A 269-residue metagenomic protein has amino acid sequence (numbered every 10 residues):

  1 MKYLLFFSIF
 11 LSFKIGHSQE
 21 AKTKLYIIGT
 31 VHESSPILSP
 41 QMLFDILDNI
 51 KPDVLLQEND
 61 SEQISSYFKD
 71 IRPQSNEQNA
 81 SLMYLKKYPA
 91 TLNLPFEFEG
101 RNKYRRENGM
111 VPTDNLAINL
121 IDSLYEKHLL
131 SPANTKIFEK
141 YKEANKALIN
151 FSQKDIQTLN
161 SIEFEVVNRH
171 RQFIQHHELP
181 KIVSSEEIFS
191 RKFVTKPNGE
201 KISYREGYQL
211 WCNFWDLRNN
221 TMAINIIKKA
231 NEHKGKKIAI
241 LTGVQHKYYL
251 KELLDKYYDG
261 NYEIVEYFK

Functional and structural regions predicted by a protein language model:
M1-K22: Bacterial Sec-dependent N-terminal signal peptides
K22-V31, Q57-F68, R205-Q209: Acidic/histidine-rich, surface-exposed loop or edge segments in extracytoplasmic proteins
V31-P36, I71-R72, C212-R218: Short, flexible loop segments at the rims of nucleotide/cofactor-binding pockets, characterized by
S35-L38, Q63-K69, K103-R106, Y248-L250: Extracytoplasmic/secreted cell-surface and envelope-processing proteins
L38-D48, K69-R72, M83-Y84: Membrane-embedded segments
K51-Q57: Proline-aspartate-enriched helix->loop->beta-strand connector
E77-A230, L253: Hydrophobic, often amphipathic alpha-helical segments used for membrane interaction and targeting
W211-K269: A cross-kingdom marker for long, charged
